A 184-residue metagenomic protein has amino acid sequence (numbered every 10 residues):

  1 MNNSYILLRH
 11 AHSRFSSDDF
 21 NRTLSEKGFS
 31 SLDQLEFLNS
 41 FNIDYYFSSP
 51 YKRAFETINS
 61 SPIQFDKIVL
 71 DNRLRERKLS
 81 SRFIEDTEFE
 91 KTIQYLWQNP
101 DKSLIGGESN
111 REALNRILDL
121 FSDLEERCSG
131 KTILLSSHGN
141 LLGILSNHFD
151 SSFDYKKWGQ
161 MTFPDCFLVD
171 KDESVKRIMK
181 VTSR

Functional and structural regions predicted by a protein language model:
N2-D66, E108: Active-site-proximal alpha-helix that buttresses catalytic centers in soluble enzyme cores
Y5, C128-N140: Generic beta-sheet signal
H12-R14, K52-R53, R75-E76, G139-L142 (+2 more regions): Short, solvent-exposed loop/turn segments at secondary-structure junctions
T23, S61-L118, G159: Phosphate-handling substructures
N39-N42, L124-K131: Glycine-rich phosphate-binding loop signature in dinucleotide/nucleotide-binding domains
S48-S49, N115, S136-S137: Short beta-strand scaffold positions
S60, I144, H148: Active-site signature of alpha/beta-hydrolase-fold catalytic machinery across serine- and Asp/Cys-nucleophile hydrolases
D150-M179: Domain-level recognition of soluble alpha/beta enzyme cores, biased toward histidine phosphatases/phosphomutases
